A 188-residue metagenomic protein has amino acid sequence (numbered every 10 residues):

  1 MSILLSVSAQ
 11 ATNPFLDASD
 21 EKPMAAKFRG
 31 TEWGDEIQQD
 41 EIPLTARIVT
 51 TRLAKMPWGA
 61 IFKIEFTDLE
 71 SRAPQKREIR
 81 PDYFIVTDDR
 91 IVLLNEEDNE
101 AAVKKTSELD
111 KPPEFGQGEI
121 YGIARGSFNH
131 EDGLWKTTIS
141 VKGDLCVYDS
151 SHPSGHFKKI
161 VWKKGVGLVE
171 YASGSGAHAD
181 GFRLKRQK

Functional and structural regions predicted by a protein language model:
M1-S6: Bacterial N-terminal signal peptides
V7-A11: Sec/Tat signal peptide C-region and signal peptidase I cleavage site
T12-K188: Conserved functional acidic sites
